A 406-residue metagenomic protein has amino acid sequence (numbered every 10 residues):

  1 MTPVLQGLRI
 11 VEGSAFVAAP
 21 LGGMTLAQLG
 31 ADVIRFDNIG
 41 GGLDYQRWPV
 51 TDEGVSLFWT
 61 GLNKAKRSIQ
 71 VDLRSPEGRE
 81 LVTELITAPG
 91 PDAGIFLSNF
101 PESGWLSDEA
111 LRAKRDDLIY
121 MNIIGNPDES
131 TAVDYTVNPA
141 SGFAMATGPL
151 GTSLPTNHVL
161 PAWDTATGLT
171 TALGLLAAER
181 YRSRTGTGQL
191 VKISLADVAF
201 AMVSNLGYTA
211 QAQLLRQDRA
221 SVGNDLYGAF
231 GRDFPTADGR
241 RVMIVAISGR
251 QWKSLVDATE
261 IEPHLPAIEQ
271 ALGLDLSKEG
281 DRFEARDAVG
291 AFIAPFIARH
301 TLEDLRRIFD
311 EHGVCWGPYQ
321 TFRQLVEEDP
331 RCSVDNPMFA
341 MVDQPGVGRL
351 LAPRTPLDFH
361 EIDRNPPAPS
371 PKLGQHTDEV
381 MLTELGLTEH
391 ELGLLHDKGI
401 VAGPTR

Functional and structural regions predicted by a protein language model:
M1-T187, E303, K372, D378-R406: N-terminal helix-loop segment corresponding to the beta1-alpha1 unit of nucleotide/adenylate-binding folds
T156-A166, G186-L190, S221-V222, A229-G231 (+3 more regions): A short glycine-threonine-serine/GTX helix/turn-capping micro-motif
P161-L176, L195-N205, I247, Q251: Mid-domain beta-loop-alpha active-site segment that forms a flexible, acidic cofactor/metal-binding surface
G168-G188, N205-A212, V256-E269: Oxidoreductase and adenylate-handling cofactor-binding alpha/beta cores
E179-V222, F322: Substrate-binding/catalytic subdomain of NAD(P)-dependent oxidoreductase enzymes
F230-H312, W316: Aromatic-enriched alpha-helical interface/lid elements that frame and gate functional surfaces
H312-P367: A glycine-rich dinucleotide-binding beta-alpha-beta segment and adjacent secondary-structure elements that constitute
G346-L394: Flexible, small-/acidic-enriched active-site or ligand-binding loops
